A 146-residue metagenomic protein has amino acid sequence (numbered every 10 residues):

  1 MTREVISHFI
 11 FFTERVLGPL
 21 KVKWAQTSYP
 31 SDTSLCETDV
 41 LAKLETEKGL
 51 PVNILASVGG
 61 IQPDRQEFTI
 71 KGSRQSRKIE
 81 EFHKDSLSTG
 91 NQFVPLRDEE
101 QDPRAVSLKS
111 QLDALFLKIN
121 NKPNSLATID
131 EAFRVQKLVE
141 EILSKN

Functional and structural regions predicted by a protein language model:
M1-E4, E99-S107, A127-D130: Short, surface-exposed alpha-helical recognition segments that flank or form part of ligand/macromolecule-binding
M1-P51, S57-Q62, D130-F133: Rossmann-like dinucleotide-binding domain that binds NAD(P)(H)
F9-I10, T38, K109-D113, V139-E140: A general structural signal for well-ordered alpha-helical segments in protein cores
V16-P19, S73-S76, I142-K145: Phosphate/oxyanion-binding loops and surfaces in catalytic or ligand/nucleic-acid-binding neighborhoods
K21-V22, I79, N124-S125: Secondary-structure boundary/capping residues
P30-E37, E47-L112: NAD(P)-dinucleotide binding in Rossmann-like oxidoreductases
E47, A114-N146: C-terminal helix-rich "cap/oligomerization" subdomain common to oxidoreductases
